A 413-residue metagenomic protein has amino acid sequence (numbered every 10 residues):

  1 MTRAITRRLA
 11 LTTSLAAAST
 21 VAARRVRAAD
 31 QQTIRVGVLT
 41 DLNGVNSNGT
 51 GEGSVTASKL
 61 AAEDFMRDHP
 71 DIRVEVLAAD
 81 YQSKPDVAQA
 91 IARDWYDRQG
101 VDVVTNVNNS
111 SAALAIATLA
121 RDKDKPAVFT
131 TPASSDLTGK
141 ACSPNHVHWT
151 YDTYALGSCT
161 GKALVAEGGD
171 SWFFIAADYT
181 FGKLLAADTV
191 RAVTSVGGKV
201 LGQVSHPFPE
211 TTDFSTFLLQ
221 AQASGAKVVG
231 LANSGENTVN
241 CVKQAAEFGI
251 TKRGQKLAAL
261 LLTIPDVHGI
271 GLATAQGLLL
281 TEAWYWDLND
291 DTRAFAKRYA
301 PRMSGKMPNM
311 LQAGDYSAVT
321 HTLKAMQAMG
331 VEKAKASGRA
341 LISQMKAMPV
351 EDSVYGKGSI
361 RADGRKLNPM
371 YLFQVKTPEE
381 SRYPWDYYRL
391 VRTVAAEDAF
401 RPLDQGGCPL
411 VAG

Functional and structural regions predicted by a protein language model:
M1-A17: N-terminal secretory signal peptides and thylakoid transit peptides that target proteins across membranes
A22-L39: C-terminal segment of N-terminal export signals and the immediately downstream linker at the start of the mature
G37-A57, A79-D86, N108-N109, I175-K183 (+1 more regions): Extracytoplasmic "Venus flytrap"
G49-S54, R67-L137, W149, H206-P207 (+2 more regions): Beta-alpha junction/loop-to-helix N-cap segments that form part of ligand/metal-binding clefts
A90, S135-D136, S143-F248, W284-A294: Extracellular/periplasmic Venus flytrap/periplasmic-binding protein
Q99-N108, V128-T130, F173-A176, G225-G235 (+3 more regions): Periplasmic-binding protein-like
V242-A318, M326-V331, D386-A412: Extracellular/periplasmic periplasmic-binding protein-like sensory domains
P349-G413: Solvent-exposed, acidic/polar segments of extracytosolic/periplasmic ligand-binding ectodomains
